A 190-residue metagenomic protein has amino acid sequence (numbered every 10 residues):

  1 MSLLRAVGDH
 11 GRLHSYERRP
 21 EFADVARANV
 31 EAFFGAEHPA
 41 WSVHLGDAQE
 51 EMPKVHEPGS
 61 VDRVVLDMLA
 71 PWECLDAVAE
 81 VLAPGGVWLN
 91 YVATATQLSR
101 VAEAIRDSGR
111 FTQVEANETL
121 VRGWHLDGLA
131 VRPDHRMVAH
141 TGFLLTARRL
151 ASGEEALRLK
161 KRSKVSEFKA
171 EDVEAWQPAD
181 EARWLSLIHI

Functional and structural regions predicted by a protein language model:
M1-G8: Conserved SAM-binding loop of SAM-dependent methyltransferases across substrates and taxa, primarily the Class I
R12-E17: Conserved SAM-binding motif I beta-strand of class I
R18-G59: S-adenosyl-L-methionine
G59-L66: Short SAM/SAH-binding signature in class I
P71-A77: A short, conserved alpha-helix within the catalytic core of class I
A77-F143: C-terminal substrate-binding/active-site "lid" region of AdoMet-derived donor-dependent transferases
A151-A175: Flexible, glycine-/basic-rich loop-and-beta segments that form/coincide with the SAM-dependent methyltransferase
I188-I190: Conserved small/polar residues in nucleotide/adenosyl-binding loops
